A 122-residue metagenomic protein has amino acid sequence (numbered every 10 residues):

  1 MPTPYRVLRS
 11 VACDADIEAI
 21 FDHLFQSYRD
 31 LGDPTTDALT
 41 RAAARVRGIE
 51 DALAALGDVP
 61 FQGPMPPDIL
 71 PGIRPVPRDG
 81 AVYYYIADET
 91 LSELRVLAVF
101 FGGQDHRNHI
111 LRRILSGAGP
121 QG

Functional and structural regions predicted by a protein language model:
M1-V46, G122: Arg/Lys-rich, positively charged N-terminal/basic patches that mediate binding to nucleic acids
C13, I49, Y85: GIY-YIG nuclease signature motif recognition
F21, E50-L53, F100: Conserved protein kinase catalytic domain
F21-L24, P60, I110: Short, flexible helix/strand-to-coil boundary loops that buttress conserved ligand/catalytic motifs in alpha/beta
R29, A54, D58-F61, A81 (+1 more regions): Generic structural signal for secondary-structure transition and capping sites
E50-P77: A short, surface-exposed loop/turn module that caps and links secondary-structure elements
I73-V76, A81-G122: Enriched for short, Lys/Arg-rich terminal
